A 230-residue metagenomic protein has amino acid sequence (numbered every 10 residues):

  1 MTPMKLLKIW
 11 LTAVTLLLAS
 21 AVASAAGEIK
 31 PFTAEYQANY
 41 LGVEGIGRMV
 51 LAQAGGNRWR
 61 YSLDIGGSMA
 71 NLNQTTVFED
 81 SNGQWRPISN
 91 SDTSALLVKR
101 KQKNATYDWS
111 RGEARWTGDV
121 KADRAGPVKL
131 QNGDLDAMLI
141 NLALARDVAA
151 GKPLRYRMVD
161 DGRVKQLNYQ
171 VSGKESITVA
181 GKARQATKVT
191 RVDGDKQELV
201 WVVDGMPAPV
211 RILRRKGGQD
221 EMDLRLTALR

Functional and structural regions predicted by a protein language model:
M1-L6: N-terminal secretory signal peptides that target proteins for export/translocation
L7-W10, S176: Residue-level detector of intrinsically disordered/flexible regions characterized by low predicted structural confidence
W10-A21: Bacterial N-terminal signal peptides
A26-W109, V148-R230: Acidic, serine/threonine-rich low-complexity disordered tracts
K99-A145: Hydrophobic, well-structured mid-protein blocks that either form specific transmembrane helices
